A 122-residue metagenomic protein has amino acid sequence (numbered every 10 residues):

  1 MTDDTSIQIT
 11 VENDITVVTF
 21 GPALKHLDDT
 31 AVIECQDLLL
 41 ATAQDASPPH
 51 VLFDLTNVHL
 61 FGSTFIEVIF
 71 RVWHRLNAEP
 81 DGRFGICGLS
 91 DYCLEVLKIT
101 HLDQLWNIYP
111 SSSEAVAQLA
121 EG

Functional and structural regions predicted by a protein language model:
D3-D37: STAS-typified acidic loop motif
Q8-T10, C87, Y109: General small-molecule cofactor/ligand-binding pocket signal
D14, D91, S113: Residues that form or immediately flank small-molecule/cofactor binding pockets and catalytic motifs
P22-A23, T56, S113: Alpha-helix/helix-capping structural signal
H26-W106: Amphipathic alpha-helical interaction surfaces in cytosolic regulatory modules
W106-A115: Short acidic-hydrophobic, aromatic-tinged amphipathic segments that line or gate anion-handling sites
A115-G122: A short, charged, amphipathic alpha-helix used as a generic interaction element across diverse proteins
